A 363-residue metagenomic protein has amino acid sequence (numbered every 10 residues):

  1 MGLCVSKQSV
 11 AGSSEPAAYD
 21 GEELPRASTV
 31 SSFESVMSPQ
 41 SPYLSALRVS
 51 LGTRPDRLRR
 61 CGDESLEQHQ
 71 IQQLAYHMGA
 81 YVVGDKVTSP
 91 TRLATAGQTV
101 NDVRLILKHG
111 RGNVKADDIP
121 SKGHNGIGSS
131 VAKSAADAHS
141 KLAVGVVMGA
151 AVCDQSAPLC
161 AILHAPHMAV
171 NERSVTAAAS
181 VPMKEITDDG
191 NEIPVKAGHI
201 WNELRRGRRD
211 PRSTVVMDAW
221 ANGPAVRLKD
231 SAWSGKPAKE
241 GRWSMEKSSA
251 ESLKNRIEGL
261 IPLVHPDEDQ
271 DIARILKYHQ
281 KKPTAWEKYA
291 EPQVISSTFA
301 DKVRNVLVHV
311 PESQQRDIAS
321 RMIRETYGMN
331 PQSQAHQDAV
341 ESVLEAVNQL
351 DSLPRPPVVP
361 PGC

Functional and structural regions predicted by a protein language model:
M1-S9: Polybasic, Ser/Thr-rich amphipathic helices
K7, T29-C363: A structural boundary/capping signal
A11-S35: Intrinsically disordered cytoplasmic terminal tails of membrane proteins
